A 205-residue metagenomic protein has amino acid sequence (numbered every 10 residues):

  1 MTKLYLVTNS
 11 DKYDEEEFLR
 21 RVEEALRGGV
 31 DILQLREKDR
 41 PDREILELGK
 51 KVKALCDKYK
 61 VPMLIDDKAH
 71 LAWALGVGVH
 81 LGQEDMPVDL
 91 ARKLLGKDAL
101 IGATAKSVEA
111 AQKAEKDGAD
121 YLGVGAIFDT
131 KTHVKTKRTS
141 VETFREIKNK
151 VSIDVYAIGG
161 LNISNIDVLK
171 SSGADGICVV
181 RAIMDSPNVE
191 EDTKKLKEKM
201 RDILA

Functional and structural regions predicted by a protein language model:
M1-M86, K93-Y121, T139, E146 (+3 more regions): Conserved N-terminal beta1-alpha1 strand-loop-helix module at the mouth
A72-W73, F128-V134: A short acidic, helix-capping loop that chelates divalent metal ions and anchors anionic groups
M86-V88, T130: A short, polar/charged loop-to-alpha-helix boundary motif
S172: C-terminal binding/interaction regions
D175-G176: Structured catalytic cores of enzymes that bind and process phosphorylated ligands/cofactors
